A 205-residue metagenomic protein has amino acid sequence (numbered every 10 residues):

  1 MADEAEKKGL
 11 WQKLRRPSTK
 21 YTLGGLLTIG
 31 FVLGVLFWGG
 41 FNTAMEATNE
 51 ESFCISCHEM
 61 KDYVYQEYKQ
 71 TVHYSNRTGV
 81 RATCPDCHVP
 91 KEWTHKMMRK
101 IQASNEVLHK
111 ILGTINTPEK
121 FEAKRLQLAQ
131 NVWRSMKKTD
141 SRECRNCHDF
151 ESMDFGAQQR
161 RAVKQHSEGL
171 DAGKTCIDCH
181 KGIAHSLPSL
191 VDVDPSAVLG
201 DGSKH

Functional and structural regions predicted by a protein language model:
A2-H205: Short sequence/structural segments immediately N-terminal
